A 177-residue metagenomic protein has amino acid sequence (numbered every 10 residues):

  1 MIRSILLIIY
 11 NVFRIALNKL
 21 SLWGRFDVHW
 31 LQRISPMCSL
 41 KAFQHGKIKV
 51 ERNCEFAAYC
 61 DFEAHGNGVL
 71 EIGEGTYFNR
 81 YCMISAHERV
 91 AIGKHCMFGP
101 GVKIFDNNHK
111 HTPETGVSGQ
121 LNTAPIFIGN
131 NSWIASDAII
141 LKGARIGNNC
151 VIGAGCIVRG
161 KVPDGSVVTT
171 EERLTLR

Functional and structural regions predicted by a protein language model:
M1-F105, G129-N131, A138-I140, N148 (+2 more regions): Domain-scale signature associated with acetyltransferase and cell-envelope carbohydrate enzymes
N107-N108, P113-G119: Flexible, gly/pro- and Lys/Arg-enriched active-site loops
H109-K110, A135-D137: Short secondary-structure transition/capping segments
G116-I128: Glycine-rich NAD(P)-binding loop of Rossmann-like domains
V151-I157: A generic "structured core" feature
G160: Short helix N-cap motif at coil->helix boundaries in the Bergerat
